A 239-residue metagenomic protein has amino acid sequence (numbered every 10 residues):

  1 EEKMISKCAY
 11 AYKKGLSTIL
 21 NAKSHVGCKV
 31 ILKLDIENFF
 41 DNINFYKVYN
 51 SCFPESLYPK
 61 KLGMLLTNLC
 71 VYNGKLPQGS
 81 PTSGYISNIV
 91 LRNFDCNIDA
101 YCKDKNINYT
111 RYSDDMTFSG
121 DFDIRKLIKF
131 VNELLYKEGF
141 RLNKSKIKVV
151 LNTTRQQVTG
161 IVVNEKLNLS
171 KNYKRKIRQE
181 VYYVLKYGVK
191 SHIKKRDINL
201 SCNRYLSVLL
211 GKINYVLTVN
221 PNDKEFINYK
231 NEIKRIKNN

Functional and structural regions predicted by a protein language model:
E1-S80, I89-C96, D121-N239: Right-hand nucleic-acid polymerase module
K33-E37, G79, S83, D104-G120: Catalytic palm active-site di-aspartate
I86: "…together with the soluble PPM/PP2C metallo-phosphatase catalytic core" -> "…together with the soluble PPM/PP2C
